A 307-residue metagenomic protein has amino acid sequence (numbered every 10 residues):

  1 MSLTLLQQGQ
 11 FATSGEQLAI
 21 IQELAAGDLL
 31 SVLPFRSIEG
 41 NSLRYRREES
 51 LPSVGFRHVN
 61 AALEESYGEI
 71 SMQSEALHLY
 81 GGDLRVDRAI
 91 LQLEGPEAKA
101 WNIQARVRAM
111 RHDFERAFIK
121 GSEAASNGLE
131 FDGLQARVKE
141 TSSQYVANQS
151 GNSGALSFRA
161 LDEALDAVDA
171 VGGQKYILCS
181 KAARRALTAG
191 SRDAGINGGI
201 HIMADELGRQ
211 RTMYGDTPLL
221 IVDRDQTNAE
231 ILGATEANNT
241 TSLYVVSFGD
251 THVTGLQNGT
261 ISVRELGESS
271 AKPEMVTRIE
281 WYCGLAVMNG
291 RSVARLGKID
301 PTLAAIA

Functional and structural regions predicted by a protein language model:
S2-L29, P34-E48, S71, E75-A76 (+4 more regions): Sequence/fold signature of self-assembling virion shell proteins
R46-E69: N-terminal low-complexity, intrinsically disordered segments
S53, Q92, F114, R185 (+1 more regions): Residue-level signal for secondary-structure boundary sites
G68-E94: Short acidic, glycine/tyrosine-flanked loop/strand segments centered on an H-E-D-like triad
K99-N102: Stable alpha-helical elements in mature extracytoplasmic
Q104, R108, R159-D162: Solvent-exposed, polar/charged alpha-helical surfaces in well-ordered, non-transmembrane soluble domains, broadly
V107-E115: Sec-exported extracytoplasmic/periplasmic mature domains
E115-D132: Short, glycine/acidic-rich hinge or "gate" loops at secondary-structure transitions that mediate conformational
